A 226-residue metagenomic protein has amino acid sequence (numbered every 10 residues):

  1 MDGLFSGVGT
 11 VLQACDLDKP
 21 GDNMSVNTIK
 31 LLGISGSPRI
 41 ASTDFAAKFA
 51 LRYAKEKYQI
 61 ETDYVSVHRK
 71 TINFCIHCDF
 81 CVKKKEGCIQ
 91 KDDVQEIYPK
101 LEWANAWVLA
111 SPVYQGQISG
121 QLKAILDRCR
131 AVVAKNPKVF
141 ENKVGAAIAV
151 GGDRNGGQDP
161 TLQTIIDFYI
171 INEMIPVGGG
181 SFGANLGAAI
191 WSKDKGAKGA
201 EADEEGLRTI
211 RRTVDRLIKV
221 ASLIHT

Functional and structural regions predicted by a protein language model:
L4-N136, F182-T226: N-terminal beta1-alpha1-beta2 submodule of the flavodoxin-like/Rossmannoid cofactor-binding fold
K138-F182: Short, glycine-/small-residue-rich phosphate/pyrophosphate-handling segment
